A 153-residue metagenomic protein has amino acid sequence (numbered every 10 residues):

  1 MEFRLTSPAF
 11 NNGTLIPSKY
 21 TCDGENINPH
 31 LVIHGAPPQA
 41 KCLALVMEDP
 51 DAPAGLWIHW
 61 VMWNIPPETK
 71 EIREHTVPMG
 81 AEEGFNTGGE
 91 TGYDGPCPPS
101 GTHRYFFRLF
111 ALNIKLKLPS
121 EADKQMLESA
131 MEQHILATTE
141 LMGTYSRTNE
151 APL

Functional and structural regions predicted by a protein language model:
M1-L153: N-terminus-centered regions that define maturation/targeting leaders and the start of the first functional domain
